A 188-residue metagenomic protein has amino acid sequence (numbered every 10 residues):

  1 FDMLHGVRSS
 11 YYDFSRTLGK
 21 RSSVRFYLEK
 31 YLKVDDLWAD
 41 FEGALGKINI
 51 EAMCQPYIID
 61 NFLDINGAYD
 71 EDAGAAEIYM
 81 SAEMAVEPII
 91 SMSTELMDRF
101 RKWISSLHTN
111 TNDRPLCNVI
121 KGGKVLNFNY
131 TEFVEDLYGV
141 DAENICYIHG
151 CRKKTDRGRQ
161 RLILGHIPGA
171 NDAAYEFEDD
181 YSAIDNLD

Functional and structural regions predicted by a protein language model:
F1-K121, V140-N144, C151-T155: Gly/serine-rich nucleotide phosphate-binding loop at the start of the catalytic core of nucleotide/ADP-ribose-handling
A39, D98, L126-F128, Y175: Short non-domain terminal segments
L126-Y130, I148-G150: Short His-Asn-centered micro-motif
T131-V140: Short active-site loop/helix that positions an aromatic residue
N144-Y147, I167-P168: Short, low-complexity, polar/charged sequence segments that are solvent-exposed and flexible
D156-D188: Acidic, metal/cofactor-coordinating or nucleic-acid-engaging core segments within structured domains
